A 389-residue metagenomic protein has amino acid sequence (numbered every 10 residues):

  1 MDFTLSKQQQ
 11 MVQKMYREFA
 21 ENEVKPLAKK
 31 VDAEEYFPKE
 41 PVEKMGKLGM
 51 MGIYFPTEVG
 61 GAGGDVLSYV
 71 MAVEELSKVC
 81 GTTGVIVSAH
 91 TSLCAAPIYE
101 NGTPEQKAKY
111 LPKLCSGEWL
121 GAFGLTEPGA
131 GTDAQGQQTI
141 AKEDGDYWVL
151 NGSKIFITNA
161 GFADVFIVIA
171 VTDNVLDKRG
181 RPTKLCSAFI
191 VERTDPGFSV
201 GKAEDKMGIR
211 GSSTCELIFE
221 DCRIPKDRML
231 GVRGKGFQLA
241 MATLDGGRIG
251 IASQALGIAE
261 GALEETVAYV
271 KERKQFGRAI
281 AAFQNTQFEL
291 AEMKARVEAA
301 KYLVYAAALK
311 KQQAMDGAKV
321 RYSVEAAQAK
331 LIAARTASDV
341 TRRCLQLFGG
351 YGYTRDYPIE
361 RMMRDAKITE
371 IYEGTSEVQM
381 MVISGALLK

Functional and structural regions predicted by a protein language model:
M1-A89, N101-Q106, K113-E118, G131-A134 (+4 more regions): Alpha-helical interface subdomain recognition
G49, V73-S77, A170-V171, V191-P196 (+1 more regions): Short Ser/Thr-interspersed hydrophobic loop/turn segments at strand-loop and sheet-helix junctions that line or gate
A95-N101, F123, Q135, V175: Flexible, glycine-rich active-site loops centered on histidine and acidic residues that chelate a metal or position
Y99-G102, K142, V168-T172, I190-R193 (+3 more regions): Short beta-strand-to-turn element immediately C-terminal to the catalytic PLP-Schiff-base lysine in fold type I
G117-L125, I169: A short, Trp-centered hydrophobic/proline-enriched beta-strand micro-motif
G129-T132, F156-N159, R179-R181, K206-S213: Short Gly/Pro-enriched turn/cap motifs at secondary-structure boundaries
G136-Q137, T194-R223: Flexible, small-/acidic-enriched active-site or ligand-binding loops
N151-V200: A short core secondary-structure module
